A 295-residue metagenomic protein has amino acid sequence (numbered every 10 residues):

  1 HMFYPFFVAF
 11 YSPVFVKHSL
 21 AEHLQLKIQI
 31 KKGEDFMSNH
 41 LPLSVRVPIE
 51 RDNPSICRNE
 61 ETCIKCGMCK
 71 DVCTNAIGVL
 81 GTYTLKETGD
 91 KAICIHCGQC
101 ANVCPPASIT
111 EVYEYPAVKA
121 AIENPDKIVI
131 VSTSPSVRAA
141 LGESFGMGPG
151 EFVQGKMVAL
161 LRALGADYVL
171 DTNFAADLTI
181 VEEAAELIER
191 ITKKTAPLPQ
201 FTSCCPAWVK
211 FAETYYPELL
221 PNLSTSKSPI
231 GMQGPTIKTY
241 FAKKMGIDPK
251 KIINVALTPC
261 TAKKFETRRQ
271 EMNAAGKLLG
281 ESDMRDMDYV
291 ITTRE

Functional and structural regions predicted by a protein language model:
H1, Q25, Q29-F36, E111-E295: Iron-sulfur-associated redox domains of electron-transfer enzymes in respiratory and anaerobic energy metabolism
F3-Y11, F15, F36: Aromatic (phenylalanine/tyrosine) cluster motif
H18, H23-L26: Cationic, low-complexity basic patches in intrinsically disordered or flexible, solvent-exposed regions
E22, G33-N53: Flexible, acidic/Gly-rich N-terminal and inter-domain linker regions that tether and position cofactor-handling modules
N39, V45-R46, R58, T62-T88 (+2 more regions): Iron-sulfur cluster-binding cysteine motifs and their immediate structural context in ferredoxin-like electron-transfer
D52, T62, I93, G150 (+1 more regions): Alpha-helix N-cap/helix-initiation motif
D52-R58, Q99, P217-L223: Glycine- and acidic
N53-E61, K86-I95, D248-L257: Immediate flanking context of iron-sulfur cluster ligation sites
